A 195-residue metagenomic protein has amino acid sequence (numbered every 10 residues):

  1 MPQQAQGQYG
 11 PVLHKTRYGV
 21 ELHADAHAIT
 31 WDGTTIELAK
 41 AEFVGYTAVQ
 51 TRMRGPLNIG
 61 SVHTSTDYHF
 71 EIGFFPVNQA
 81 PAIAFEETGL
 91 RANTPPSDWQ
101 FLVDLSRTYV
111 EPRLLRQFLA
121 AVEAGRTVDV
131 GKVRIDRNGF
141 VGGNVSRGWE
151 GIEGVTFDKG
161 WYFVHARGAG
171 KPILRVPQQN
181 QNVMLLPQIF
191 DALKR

Functional and structural regions predicted by a protein language model:
Q4-K40, L115-R147: Conserved beta-hairpin
F43-D129, E150-R195: Acidic, Ser/Thr- and proline-rich intrinsically disordered linker/docking segments of eukaryotic scaffolds
